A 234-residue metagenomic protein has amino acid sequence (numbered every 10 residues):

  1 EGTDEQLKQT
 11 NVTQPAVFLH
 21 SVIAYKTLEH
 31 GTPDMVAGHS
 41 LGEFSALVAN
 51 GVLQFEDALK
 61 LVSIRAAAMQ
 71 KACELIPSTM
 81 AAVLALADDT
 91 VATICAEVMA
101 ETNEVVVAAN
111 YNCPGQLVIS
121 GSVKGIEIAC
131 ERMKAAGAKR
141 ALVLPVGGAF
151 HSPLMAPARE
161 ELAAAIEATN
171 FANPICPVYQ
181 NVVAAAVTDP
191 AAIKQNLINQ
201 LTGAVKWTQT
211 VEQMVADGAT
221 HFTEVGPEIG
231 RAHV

Functional and structural regions predicted by a protein language model:
E1-A37, I119: Helix-rich "cap/lid" substructures immediately adjacent to catalytic or cofactor-binding pockets
T3-Q6, K26, N50-G203: Alpha/beta catalytic cores of group-transfer enzymes, especially the acyltransferase/condensing modules of polyketide
S21, G42, V83, I119 (+5 more regions): Conserved small-residue
E29, K134, V215-G218: Non-catalytic positions within long, well-ordered alpha-helices that form the structural scaffold/packing of enzyme
D34, K139, T220-H221: Short acidic/polar active-site loop segments enriched in Thr and Asp
V36-G38, A58, A108, F222-E224: Short glycine-aspartate micro-motif
H39-V48, V52-L53: Glycine-rich nucleophile elbow surrounding the catalytic serine of serine-hydrolase chemistry
I229-V234: Conserved small/polar residues in nucleotide/adenosyl-binding loops
